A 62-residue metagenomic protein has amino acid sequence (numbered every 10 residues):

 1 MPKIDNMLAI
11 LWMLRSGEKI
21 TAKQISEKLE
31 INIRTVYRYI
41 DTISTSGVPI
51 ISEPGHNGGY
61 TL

Functional and structural regions predicted by a protein language model:
M1-L62: Short, basic/aromatic recognition patches that contact phosphate-bearing ligands
